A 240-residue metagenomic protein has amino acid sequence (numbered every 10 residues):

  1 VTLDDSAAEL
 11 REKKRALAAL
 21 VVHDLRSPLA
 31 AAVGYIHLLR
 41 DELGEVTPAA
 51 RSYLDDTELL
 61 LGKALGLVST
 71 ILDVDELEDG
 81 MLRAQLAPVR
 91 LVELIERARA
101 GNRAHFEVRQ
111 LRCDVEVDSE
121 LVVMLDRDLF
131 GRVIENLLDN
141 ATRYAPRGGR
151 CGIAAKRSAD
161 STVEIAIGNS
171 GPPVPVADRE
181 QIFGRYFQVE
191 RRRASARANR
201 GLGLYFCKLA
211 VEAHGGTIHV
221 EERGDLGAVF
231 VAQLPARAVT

Functional and structural regions predicted by a protein language model:
L59-A64: Short alpha-helical segment of the dimerization/phosphotransfer core of two-component systems
D79-A84, V122-L125: Conserved micro-motifs of the catalytic ATP-binding
Q85-R90, E107, R112-L121: Conserved catalytic submotifs in the C-terminal HATPase_c
V174-Y186: Short conserved segment of the HATPase_c
G203-C207: Short alpha-helical Gxxx[C/S/T] motif in the catalytic ATP-binding
